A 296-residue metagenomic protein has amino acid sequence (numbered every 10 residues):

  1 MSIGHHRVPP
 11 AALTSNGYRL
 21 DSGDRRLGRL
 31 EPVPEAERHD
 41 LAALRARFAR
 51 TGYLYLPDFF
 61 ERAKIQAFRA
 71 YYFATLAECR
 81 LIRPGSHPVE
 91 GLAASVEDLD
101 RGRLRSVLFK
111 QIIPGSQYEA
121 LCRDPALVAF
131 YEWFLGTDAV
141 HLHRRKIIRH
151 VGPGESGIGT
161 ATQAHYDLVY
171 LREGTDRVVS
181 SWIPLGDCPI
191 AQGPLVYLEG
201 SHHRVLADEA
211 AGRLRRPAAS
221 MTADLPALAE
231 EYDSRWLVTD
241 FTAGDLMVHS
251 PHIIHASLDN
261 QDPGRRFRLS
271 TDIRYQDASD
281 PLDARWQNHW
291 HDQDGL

Functional and structural regions predicted by a protein language model:
S2-P34, I82, L99, Y197 (+4 more regions): Non-heme Fe(II)/2-oxoglutarate
S2-T51, P57-A164, Y170, Q293: Non-heme Fe(II)-dependent double-stranded beta-helix
A63, D240-D245: A short, structured loop/turn motif at beta-sheet edges
T75-E78, T137, C188, R204 (+1 more regions): Phosphate/oxyanion-binding loops and surfaces in catalytic or ligand/nucleic-acid-binding neighborhoods
G115-A120, P226-L237, S257-D259: Active-site rim elements
A129-E132, I158-V238, P281-H289: Catalytic core of non-heme Fe(II) oxygenases with the double-stranded beta-helix
R144, S181-I183, T271-Y275: A structural signal for short, well-ordered beta-strand segments
